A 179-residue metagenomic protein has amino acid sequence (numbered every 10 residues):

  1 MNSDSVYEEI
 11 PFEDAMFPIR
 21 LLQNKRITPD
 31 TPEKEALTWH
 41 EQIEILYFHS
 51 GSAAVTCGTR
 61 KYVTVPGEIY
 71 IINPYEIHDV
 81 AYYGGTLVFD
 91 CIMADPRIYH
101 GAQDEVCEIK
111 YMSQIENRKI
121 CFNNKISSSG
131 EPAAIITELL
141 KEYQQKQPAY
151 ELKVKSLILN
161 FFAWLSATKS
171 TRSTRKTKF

Functional and structural regions predicted by a protein language model:
M1-E68, E108-K110, I120: Generic protein-terminus/edge-of-domain signal
N2-L21, K25, A81-K141, A167: A hydrophobic/aromatic-rich effector-binding and dimerization subdomain of bacterial HTH-type transcriptional regulators
T38-H40, E138, S156: Residue-level recognition of hydrophobic positions within alpha-helical transmembrane segments
E44-Y47, E131-I135, L157, W164: Amphipathic, well-ordered alpha-helical segments in soluble domains
V55-T56, I72, H78-G85: Short beta-strand His + acidic residue motifs that chelate non-heme Fe in jelly-roll/DSBH and cupin folds
T64, Y70-I72, I126: Hydrophobic beta-strand core residues of beta-sandwich domains
I72-N73, A94: A conserved hydrophobic position in a structured secondary element of the catalytic/binding core that shapes
I120-S128, Y143-L157, A163-F179: Short, Lys/Arg-enriched, Trp-marked, Pro/Gly-tolerant hinge/linker segments that flank
